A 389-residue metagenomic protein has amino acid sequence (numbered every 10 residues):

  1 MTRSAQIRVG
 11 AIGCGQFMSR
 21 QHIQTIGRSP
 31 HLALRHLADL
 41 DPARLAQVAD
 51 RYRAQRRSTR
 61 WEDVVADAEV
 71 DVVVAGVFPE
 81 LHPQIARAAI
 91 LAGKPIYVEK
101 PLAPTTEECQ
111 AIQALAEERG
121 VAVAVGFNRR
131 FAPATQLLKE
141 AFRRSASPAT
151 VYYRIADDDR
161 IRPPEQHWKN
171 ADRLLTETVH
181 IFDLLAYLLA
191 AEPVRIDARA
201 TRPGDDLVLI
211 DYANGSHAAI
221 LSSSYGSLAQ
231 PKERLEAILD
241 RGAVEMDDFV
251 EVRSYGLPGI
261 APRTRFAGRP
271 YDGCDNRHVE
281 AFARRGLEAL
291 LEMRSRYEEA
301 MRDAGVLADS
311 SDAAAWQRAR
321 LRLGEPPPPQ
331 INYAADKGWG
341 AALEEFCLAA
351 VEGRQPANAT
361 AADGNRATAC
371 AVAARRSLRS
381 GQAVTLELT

Functional and structural regions predicted by a protein language model:
M1-Q6, V72-V74, R285-T389: C-terminal helix-rich "cap/oligomerization" subdomain common to oxidoreductases
M1-Y52: N-terminal Rossmann-like dinucleotide-binding module
M18, V98, V123-V125, Y152 (+1 more regions): Hydrophobic residues in well-ordered beta-strands that form the structural core
Y52-L115: Beta-loop-alpha module in the N-terminal Rossmann-like domain of NAD(P)-dependent dehydrogenases, especially those
A111-N128, A146-Y153: Rossmann-fold dehydrogenase core element
R129-R199, H217, G381: Predominantly a Rossmann-like dinucleotide-binding segment in NAD(P)-dependent oxidoreductases
T176, H180-R263, G268-R269, C274 (+3 more regions): Contiguous beta-strand/loop segments that form the cofactor/metal-binding neighborhood of enzyme cores
